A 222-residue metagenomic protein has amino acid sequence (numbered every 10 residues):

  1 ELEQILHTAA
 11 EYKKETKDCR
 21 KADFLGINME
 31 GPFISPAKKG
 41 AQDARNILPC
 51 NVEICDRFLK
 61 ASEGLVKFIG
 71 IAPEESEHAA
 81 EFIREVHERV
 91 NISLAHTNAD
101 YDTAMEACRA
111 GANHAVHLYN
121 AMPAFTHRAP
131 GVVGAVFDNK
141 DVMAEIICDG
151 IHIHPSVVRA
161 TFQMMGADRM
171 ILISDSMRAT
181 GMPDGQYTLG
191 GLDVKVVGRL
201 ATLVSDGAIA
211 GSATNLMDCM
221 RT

Functional and structural regions predicted by a protein language model:
L2-P130, G181: Histidine/acidic-residue-rich, glycine-tolerant segments that coordinate divalent metal ions
F58-V66, N139-M143, T222: A structural motif corresponding to the C-terminal end of an alpha-helix and its immediate exit/capping segment
T103-R221: Active-site-adjacent C-terminal substructures of enzyme catalytic domains
